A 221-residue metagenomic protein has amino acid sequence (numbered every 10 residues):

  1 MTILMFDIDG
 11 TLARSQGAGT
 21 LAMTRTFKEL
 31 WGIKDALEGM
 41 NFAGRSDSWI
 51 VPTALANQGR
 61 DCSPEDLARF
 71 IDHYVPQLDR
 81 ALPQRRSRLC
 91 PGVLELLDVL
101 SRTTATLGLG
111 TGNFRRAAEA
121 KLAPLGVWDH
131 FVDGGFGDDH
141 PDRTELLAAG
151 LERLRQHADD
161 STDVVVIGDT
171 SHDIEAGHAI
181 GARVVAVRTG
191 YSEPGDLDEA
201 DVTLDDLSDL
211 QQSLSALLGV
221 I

Functional and structural regions predicted by a protein language model:
M1-A43, N57: Active-site neighborhood of HAD-like aspartate-dependent phosphohydrolases
M1-F6, C62, D163, Q212-S215 (+1 more regions): Non-catalytic pre-domain segments flanking phosphatase-related domains
T11, V93-A123, F136-P141: Substrate-recognition element of Asp-dependent hydrolases with the DxDx(T/V) motif
E38-A43, L67-A68, W128-P141, D163: A short, structured active-site edge motif that brings together acidic residues
S48-C62, G150-R153: Helix-loop "lid/cap" segments that line or gate small-molecule binding pockets
L55-D98, T103: Metal-dependent phosphoesterase signature
E145-I174: Conserved Lys-Pro-Asp/Glu-containing loop-to-beta segment of HAD-superfamily phosphomonoesterases, centered on
V166-L204: Acidic, Mg2+-coordinating phosphoryl-transfer loop and its flanking beta/alpha structural elements, shared across
